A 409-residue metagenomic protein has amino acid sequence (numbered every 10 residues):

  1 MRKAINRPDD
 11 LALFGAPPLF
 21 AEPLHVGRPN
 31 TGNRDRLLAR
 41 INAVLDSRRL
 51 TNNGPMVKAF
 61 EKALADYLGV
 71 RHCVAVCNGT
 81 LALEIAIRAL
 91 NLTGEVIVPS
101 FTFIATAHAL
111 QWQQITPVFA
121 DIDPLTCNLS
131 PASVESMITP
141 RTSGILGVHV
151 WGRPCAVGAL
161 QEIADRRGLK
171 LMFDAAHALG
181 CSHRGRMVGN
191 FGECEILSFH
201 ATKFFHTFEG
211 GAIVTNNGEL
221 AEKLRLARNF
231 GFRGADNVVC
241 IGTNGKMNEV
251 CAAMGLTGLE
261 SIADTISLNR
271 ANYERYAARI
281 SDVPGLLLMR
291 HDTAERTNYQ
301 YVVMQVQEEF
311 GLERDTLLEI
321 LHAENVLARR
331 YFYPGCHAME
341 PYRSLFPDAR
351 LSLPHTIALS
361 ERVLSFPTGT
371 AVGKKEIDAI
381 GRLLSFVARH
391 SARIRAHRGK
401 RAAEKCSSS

Functional and structural regions predicted by a protein language model:
M1-L50, L169, P367: N-terminal "arm"/small-domain region of PLP-dependent enzymes with the aminotransferase-like
I5-A12, P17, R88-A175, S182: PLP-dependent aminotransferase-like
P23, P55-A63, Y67-C73, A132 (+4 more regions): PLP-dependent aminotransferase class I/II
R49-E95, F101, A109-W112, F119-D121 (+1 more regions): Phosphate-binding glycine-rich loop
V74, I97, V118, L171-M172 (+3 more regions): Structural detector of well-ordered beta-strand residues that form the stable sheet scaffold of enzyme domains
N128-E135, G185-C194, L384-S385: A short alpha/beta connector and helix-capping loop motif
F173-T207, G234-V239: Conserved active-site segment immediately N-terminal to the catalytic lysine that forms the internal aldimine
N190-L226, E249-A252: Active-site PLP attachment segment
